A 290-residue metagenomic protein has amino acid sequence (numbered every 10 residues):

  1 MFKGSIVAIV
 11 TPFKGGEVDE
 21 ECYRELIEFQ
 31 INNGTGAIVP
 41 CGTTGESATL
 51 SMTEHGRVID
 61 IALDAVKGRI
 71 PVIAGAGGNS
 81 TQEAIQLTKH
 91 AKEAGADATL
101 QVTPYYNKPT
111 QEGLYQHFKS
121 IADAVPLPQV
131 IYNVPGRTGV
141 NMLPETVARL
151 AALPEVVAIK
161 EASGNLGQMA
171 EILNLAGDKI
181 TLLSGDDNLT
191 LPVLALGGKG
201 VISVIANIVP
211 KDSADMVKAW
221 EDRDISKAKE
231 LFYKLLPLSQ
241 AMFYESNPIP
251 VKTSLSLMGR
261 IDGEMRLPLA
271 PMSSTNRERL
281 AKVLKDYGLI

Functional and structural regions predicted by a protein language model:
M1-V7, T11-G139: Active-site beta->alpha loop and helix N-cap motifs at the rims of alpha/beta catalytic domains
G4-P12, F29, N33-T35, A195-G198 (+1 more regions): C-terminal alpha-helical cap/extension of soluble enzyme domains
G15, E20, M52, P144 (+2 more regions): Alpha-helix N-capping/helix-start residues
Y23, H55, I59, A84 (+7 more regions): A general structural signal for well-ordered alpha-helical segments in protein cores
D64-I70, A94-G95, V125-L127, A151-E155 (+4 more regions): Short helix-capping segments at alpha-helix termini
D123, R137-S239, F243: Catalytic alpha/beta core domains of metabolic enzymes, predominantly
N133, E155-V156, R266-L267: Glycine-rich phosphate-binding "P-loop"
